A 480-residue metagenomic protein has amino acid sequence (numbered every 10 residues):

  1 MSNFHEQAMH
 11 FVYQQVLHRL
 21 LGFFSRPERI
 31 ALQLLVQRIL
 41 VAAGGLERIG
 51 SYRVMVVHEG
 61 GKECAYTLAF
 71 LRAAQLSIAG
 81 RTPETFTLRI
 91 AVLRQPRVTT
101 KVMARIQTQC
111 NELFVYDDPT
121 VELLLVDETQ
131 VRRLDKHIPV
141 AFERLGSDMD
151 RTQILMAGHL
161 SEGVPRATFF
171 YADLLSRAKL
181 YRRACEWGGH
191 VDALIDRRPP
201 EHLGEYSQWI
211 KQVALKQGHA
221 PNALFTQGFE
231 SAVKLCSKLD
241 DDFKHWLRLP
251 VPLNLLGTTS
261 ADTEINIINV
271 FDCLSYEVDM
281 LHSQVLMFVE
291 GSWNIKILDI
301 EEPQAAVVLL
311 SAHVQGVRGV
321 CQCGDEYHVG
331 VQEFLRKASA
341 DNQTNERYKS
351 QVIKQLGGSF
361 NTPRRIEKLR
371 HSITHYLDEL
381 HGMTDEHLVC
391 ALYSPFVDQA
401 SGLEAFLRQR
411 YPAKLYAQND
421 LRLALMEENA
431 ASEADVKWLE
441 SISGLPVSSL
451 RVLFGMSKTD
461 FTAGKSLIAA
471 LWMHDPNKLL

Functional and structural regions predicted by a protein language model:
M1-S51, T87-N111, D117-L480: Nucleotide-activated chemistry modules centered on ATP-dependent adenylation/adenylyltransferase
L46-G80, V285: A phosphate-binding catalytic loop at a beta-strand-loop-alpha-helix junction that coordinates phosphoryl groups
